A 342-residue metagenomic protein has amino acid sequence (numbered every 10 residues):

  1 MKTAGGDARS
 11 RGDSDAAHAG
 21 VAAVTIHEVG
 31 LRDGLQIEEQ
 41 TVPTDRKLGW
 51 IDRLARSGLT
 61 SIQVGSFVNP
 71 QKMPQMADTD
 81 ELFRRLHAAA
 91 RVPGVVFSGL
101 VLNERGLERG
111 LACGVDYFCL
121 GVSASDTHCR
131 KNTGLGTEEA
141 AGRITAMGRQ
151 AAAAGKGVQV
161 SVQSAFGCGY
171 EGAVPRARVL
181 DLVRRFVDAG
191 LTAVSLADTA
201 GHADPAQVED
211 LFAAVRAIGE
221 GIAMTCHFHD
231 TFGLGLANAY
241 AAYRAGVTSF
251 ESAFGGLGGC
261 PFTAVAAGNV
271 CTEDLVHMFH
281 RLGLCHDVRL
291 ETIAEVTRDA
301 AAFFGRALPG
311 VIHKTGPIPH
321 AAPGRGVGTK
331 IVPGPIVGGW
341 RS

Functional and structural regions predicted by a protein language model:
K2-S342: Catalytic cores and adjacent flexible loops of soluble metabolic enzymes that perform enolate/carbanion chemistry on
